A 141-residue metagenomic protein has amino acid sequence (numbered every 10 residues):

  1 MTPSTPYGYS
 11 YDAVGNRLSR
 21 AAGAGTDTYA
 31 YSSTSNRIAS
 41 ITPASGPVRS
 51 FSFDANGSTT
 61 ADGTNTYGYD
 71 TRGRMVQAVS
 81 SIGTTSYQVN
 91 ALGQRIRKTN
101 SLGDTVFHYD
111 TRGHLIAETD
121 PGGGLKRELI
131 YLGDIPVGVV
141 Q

Functional and structural regions predicted by a protein language model:
M1, S52-Q88: Surface-exposed extracellular loop regions of Gram-negative outer-membrane beta-barrel proteins
M1-P3, G15, S45, S81 (+2 more regions): Residue-level signal for glycine
M1-P3, R20-G23, T42-S45, T59-A61 (+1 more regions): Short loop/turn motifs at secondary-structure junctions and domain boundaries
Y7-G23, D27-A39: Conserved catalytic cores of ATP-dependent inositol ring kinases
D27-G68, T99-Q141: Short, ordered secondary-structure scaffold segments
